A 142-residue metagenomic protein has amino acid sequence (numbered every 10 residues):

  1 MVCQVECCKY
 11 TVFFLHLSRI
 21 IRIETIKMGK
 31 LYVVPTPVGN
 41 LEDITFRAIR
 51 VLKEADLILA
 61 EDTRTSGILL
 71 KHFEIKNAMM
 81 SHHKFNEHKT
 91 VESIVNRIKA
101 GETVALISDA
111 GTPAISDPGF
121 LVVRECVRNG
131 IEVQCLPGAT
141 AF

Functional and structural regions predicted by a protein language model:
C3, C7-C8: Cysteine-centered motifs
F13-K27: Short, Lys/Arg-enriched N-terminal segments with co-localized hydrophobic residues within the first ~10-30 amino acids
I26-F85: Glycine-rich, flexible N-terminal cofactor/catalytic loop recognition
R47-I49, H72-I75, I94-N96, P118-V123: Short, glycine/charged-enriched secondary-structure capping and boundary segments
E61-R64, F85-N86, A110, P137-T140: Short beta->alpha linker loops
N86-I94: Glycine-rich, highly charged phosphate/nucleotide-binding loops
K99-F142: Short glycine-cluster motifs
